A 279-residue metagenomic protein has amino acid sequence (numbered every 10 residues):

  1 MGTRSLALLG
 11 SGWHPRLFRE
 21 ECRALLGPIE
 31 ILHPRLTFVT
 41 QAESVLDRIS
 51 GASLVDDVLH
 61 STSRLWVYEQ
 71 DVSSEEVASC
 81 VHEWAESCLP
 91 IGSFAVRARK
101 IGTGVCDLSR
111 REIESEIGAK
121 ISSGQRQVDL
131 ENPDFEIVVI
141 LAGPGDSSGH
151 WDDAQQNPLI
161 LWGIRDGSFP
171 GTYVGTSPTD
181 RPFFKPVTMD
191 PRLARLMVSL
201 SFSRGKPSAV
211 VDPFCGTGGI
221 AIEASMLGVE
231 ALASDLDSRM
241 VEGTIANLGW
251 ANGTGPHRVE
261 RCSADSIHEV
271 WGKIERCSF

Functional and structural regions predicted by a protein language model:
M1-D57, S79, G102-E112, D134-F279: Class I S-adenosyl-L-methionine-dependent methyltransferase catalytic core
G51-A85: A broadly used, surface-exposed interaction patch
S73-V77, S115-K120, V259: A short linear-motif detector with a strong N-terminal bias
A85-P90, D153-Q155: Short glycine/proline-enriched loop/turn "hinge" motifs that connect secondary-structure elements and lie
S87-G145: A short N-terminal interaction module
